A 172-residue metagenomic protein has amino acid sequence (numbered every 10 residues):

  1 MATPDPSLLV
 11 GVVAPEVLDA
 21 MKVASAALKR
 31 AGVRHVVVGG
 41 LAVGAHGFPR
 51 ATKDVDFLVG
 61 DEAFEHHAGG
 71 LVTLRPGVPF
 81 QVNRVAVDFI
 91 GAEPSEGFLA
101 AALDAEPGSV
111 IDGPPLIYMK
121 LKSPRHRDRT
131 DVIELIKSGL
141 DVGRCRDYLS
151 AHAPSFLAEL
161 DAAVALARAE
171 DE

Functional and structural regions predicted by a protein language model:
M1-E172: Compositionally biased terminal segments of proteins
